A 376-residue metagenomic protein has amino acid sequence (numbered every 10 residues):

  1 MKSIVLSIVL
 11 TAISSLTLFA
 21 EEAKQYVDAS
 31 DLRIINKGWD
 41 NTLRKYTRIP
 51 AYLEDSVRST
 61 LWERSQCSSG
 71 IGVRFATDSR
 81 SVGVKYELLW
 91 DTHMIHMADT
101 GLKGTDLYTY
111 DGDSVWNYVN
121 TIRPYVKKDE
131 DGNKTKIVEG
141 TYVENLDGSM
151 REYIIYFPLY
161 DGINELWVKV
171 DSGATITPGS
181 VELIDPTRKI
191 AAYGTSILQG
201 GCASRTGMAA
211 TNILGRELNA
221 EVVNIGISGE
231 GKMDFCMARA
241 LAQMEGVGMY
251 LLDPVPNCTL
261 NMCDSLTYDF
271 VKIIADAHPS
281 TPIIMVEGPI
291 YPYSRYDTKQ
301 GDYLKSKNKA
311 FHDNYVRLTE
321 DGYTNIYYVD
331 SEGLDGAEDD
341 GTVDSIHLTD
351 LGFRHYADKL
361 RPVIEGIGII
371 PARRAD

Functional and structural regions predicted by a protein language model:
M1-V5: Positively charged n-region of N-terminal signal peptides that target proteins for export
S7-S15: Bacterial N-terminal signal peptides
S15, F19-K189, E365-D376: N-terminal secretory targeting modules
M94-M97, G200-M208, D302-K305: Glycine- and acidic-residue-enriched helix-capping/strand-helix junction motifs
T187-T211, S228: Catalytic nucleophile-elbow at a beta strand-turn-alpha helix junction centered on a G-D-S/GDSL motif, marking
C202, T206, L214, G231-A277 (+1 more regions): Oxyanion-hole/transition-state-stabilizing segment in secreted/luminal serine hydrolases and related acyltransferases
T211-N224, V316-R317: Short helix-loop-beta junction
Q243, Y291-D376: Catalytic His-Asp segment of secreted/periplasmic serine-dependent ester chemistry enzymes
